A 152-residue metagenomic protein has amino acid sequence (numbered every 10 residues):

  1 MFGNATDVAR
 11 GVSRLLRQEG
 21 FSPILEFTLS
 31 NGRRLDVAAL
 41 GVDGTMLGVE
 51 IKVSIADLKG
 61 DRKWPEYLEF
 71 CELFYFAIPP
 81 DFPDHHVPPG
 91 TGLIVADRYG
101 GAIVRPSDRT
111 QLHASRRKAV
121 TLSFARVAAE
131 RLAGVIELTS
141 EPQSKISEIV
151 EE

Functional and structural regions predicted by a protein language model:
M1-F21, L25, N31, H86-E152: Non-catalytic C-terminal interaction segments of nucleic acid-processing enzymes
V8, R33, G60-K63: Amphipathic coiled-coil/heptad-repeat helices and related helical stalk/stem segments that mediate oligomerization
L16-Q18, G41-V42, L68-E69: Flexible, charged surface loops at secondary-structure boundaries
E19-F21, T45, E72: Short coil/turn segments at beta-strand junctions that form active-site/ligand-binding loops
E26-T28, E50-D57: Short, flexible loop segments at the rims of nucleotide/cofactor-binding pockets, characterized by
N31, L35-G48: Active-site beta-strand-loop-beta-strand hairpin of nuclease catalytic cores that positions key catalytic residues
V53-D97: Catalytic cores of nucleic-acid endonucleases
